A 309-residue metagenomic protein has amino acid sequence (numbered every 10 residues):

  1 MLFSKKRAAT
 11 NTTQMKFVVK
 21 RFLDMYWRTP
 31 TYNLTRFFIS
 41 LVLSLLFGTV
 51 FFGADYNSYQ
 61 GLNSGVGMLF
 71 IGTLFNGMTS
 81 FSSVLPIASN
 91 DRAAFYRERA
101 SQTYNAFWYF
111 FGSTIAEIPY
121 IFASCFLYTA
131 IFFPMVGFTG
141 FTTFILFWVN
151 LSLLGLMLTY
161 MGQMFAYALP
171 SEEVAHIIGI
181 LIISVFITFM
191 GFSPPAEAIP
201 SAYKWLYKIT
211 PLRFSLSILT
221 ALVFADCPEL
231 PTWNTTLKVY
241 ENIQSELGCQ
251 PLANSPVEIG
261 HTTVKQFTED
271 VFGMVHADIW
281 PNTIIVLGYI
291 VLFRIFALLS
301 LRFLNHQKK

Functional and structural regions predicted by a protein language model:
M1-F17, K204-P211, K309: Short, membrane-interfacial amphipathic segments enriched in basic
S4-F38: Aromatic- and glycine-rich beta-strand/loop motifs that create alpha-glucan
D24-K309: Membrane-spanning alpha-helical segments of multipass transporters and channels
